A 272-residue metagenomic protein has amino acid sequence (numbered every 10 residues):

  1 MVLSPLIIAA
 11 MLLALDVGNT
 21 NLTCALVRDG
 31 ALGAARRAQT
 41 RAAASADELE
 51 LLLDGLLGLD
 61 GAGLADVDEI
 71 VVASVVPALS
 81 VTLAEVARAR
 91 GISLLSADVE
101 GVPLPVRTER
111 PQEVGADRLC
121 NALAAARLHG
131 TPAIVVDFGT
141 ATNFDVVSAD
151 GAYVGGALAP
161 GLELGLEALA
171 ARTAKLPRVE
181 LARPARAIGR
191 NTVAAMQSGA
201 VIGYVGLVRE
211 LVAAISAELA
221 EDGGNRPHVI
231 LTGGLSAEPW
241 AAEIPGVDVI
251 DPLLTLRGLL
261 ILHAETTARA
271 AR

Functional and structural regions predicted by a protein language model:
I7-A14, T40, L166-R272: ATP-binding/phosphotransfer module of carbohydrate and carboxylate kinases, centering on a glycine-rich
L12-D16, V71, A133-D137, H228-I230: Short glycine-aspartate micro-motif
L12-G55, G151-R178, R183: Short glycine-rich, Thr/Ser-proximal phosphate-binding strand/loop in the N-terminal lobe of ATP-dependent enzymes
L53-D68, L211-G224: Phosphate/pyrophosphate-binding loops at sites that engage ATP/ADP/AMP, CoA/4′-phosphopantetheine, polyphosphate
L57-G61, D66-R90: Phosphate-bearing ligand-interacting subdomains that bind or position ATP/ADP/UDP/GDP/NAD(P) or nucleotide-linked
L64-V75, S93-L94, G223-G234: Short glycine-rich phosphate-binding loop at a beta-alpha junction
A78, E100, G233-A237: Short, polar loop motifs at secondary-structure junctions
A84, I92-R172, V201-A214: Phosphate-binding/catalytic loop of phosphoryl-transfer enzymes
